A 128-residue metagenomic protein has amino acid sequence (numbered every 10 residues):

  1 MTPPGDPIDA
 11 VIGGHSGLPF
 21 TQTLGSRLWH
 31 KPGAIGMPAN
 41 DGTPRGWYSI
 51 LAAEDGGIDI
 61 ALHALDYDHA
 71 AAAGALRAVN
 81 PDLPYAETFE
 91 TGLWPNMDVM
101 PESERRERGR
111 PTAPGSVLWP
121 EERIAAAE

Functional and structural regions predicted by a protein language model:
M1-A10: Conserved catalytic scaffold of divalent metal-dependent phosphoesterases
D9-H15, H30-G33: Active-site neighborhood of phospho(di)ester-bond hydrolases with catalytic His/Asp-centered motifs
T23-E128: Acidic, His/Gly-rich catalytic cores of divalent-metal-dependent hydrolytic chemistry
